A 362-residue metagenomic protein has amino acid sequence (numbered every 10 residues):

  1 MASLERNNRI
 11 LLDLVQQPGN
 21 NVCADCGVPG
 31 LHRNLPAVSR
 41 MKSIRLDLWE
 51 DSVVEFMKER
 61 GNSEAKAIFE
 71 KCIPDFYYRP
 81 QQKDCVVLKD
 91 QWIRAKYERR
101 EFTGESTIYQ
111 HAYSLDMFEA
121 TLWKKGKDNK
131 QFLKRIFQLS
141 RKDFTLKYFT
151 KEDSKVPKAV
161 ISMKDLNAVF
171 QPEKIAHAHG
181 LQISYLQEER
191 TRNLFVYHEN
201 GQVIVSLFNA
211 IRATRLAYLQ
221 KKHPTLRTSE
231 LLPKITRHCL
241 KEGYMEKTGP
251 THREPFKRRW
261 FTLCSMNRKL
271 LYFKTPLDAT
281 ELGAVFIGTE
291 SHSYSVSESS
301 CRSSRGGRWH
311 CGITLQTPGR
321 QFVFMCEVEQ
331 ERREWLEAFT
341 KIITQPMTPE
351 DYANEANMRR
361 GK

Functional and structural regions predicted by a protein language model:
M1-E5, D25, L46-W49, A67-F76 (+3 more regions): Surface-exposed beta-strand-to-loop junctions that form interaction patches on eukaryotic regulatory domains
M1-N34, M41: Cys/His-rich Zn2+-binding "zinc-finger" mini-domains, especially FYVE domains and B-box/RING-like TRIM modules
S3-E5, G19-V28, S114-L133, Q138-E152 (+2 more regions): Eukaryotic beta-rich interaction modules
S43-A112: Domain-scale recognition of modular recruitment/scaffold domains used in eukaryotic signaling
Q81, R190-N200, G319-E331: Canonical phosphoinositide-binding patch of PH/PH-like domains
Q81-F118, F195-L232: Eukaryotic cytoplasmic intrinsically disordered, serine/threonine/proline-rich low-complexity regulatory regions
S114-M117, L216-Y272, P276-D278, F286-I287 (+2 more regions): Disordered regulatory linkers adjacent to lipid/PI-binding modules
S140-T191, C264-Q321, I342-E350, E355: Pleckstrin homology
